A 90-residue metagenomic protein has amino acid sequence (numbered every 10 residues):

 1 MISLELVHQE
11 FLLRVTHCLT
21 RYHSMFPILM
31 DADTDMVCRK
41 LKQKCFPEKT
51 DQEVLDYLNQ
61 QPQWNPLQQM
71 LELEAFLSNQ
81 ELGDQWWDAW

Functional and structural regions predicted by a protein language model:
S3-L4: Short, charge/polar-rich alpha-helical segments
V7, F11-M25, R39-K42: N-terminal acidic leader/helix
R21, D88-W90: Residue-level recognition of conserved structural "scaffold" positions that shape functional pockets and channels
F26-D88: Acidic, low-complexity, intrinsically disordered interaction modules
